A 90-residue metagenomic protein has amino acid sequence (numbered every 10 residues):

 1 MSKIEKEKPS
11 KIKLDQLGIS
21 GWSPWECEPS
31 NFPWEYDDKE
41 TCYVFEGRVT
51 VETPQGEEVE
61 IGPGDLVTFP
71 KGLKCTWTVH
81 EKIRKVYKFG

Functional and structural regions predicted by a protein language model:
M1-I4, K8-P9, R84-G90: Double-stranded beta-helix
S10, G18-D37, P70-K71: Conserved short histidine dyad/triad with adjacent acidic residue
D15, F32-Y36, T53, V59-E60 (+1 more regions): Short histidine-centered beta-strand/loop micro-motifs that create catalytic or ligand/metal-coordination sites
S23, E57-V59, C75: Short beta-strand segments
W34, V51, K85-K88: Short hydrophobic/aromatic-rich beta-strand segments that constitute the beta-sheet cores of beta-sandwich/beta-barrel
Y36-V51: Short, conserved beta-strand element in jelly-roll/cupin
Q55-K71: Short acidic-glycine-tyrosine-enriched beta hairpin
K71-G90: Ligand-binding loop in jelly-roll beta-barrel domains
